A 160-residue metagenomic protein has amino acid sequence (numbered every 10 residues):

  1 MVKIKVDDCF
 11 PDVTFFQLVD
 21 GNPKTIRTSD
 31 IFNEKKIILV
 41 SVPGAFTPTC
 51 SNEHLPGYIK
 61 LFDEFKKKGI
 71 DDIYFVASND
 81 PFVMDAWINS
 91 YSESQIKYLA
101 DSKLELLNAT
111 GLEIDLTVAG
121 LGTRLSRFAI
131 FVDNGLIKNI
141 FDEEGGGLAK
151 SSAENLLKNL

Functional and structural regions predicted by a protein language model:
M1-L160: Chalcogenol-based redox active-site neighborhoods
